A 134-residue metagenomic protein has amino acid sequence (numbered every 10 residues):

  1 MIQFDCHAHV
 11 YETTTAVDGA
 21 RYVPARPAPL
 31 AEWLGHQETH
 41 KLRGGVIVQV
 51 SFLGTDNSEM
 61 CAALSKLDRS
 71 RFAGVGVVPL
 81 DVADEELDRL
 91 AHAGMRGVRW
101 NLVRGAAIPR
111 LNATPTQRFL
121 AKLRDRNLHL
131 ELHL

Functional and structural regions predicted by a protein language model:
M1-T55, E59: An N-terminally biased module of ancient metal coordination in phosphate/nucleic-acid-related enzymes
G54-L134: Active-site gating/metal-coordination segments in enzymes
